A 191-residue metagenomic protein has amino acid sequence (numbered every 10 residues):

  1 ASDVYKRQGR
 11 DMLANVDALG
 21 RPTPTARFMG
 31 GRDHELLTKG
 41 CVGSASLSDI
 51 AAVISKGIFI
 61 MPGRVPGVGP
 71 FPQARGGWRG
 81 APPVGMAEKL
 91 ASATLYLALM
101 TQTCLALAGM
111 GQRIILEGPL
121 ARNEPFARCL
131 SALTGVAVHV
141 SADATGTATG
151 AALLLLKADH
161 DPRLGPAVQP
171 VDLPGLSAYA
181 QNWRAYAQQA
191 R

Functional and structural regions predicted by a protein language model:
S2-I115, R122-R191: Active-site core segments that coordinate phosphate-bearing ligands/cofactors across diverse enzyme families
